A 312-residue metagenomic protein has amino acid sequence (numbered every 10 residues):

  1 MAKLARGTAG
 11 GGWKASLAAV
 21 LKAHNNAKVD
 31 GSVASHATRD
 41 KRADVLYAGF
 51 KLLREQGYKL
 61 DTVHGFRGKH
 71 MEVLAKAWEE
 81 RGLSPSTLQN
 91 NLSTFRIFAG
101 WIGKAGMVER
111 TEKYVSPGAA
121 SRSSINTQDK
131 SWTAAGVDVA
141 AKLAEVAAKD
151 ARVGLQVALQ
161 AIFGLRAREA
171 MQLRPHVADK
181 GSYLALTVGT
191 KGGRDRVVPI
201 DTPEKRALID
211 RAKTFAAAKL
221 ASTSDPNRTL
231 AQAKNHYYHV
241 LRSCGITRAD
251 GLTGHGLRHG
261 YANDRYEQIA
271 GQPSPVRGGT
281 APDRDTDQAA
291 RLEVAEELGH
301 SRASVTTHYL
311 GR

Functional and structural regions predicted by a protein language model:
M1-V33: N-terminal DNA-binding module of tyrosine recombinases/phage integrases
H24-S124: N-terminal core-binding DNA-recognition domain of tyrosine recombinases/integrases
A120-A141, G192-E204: DNA breakage-rejoining catalytic core of tyrosine-based enzymes
A135-R166, D285-R291: Basic, Lys/Arg- and aromatic-enriched nucleic-acid-binding interface segment
A158-Y183, T307: Short, charged phosphate-coordinating catalytic segments
Q172-L208: Conserved tyrosine-mediated DNA breakage-rejoining catalytic core shared by Y-recombinases
D201-I269: Active-site/catalytic core of tyrosine-dependent DNA strand-transfer enzymes
R258-S301: C-terminal catalytic core of tyrosine-transesterase DNA break-rejoin enzymes
